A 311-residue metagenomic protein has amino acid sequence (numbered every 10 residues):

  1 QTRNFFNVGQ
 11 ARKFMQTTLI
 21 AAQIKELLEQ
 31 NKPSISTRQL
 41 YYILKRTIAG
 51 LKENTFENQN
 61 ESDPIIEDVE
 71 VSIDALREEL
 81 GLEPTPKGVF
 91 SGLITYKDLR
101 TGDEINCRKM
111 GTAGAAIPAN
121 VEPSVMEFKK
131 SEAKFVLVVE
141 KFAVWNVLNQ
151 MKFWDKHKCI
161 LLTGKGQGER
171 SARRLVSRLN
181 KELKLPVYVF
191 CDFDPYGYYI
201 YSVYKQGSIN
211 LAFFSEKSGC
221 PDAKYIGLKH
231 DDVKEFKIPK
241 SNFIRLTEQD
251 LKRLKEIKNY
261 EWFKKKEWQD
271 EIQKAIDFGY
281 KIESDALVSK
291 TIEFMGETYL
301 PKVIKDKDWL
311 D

Functional and structural regions predicted by a protein language model:
Q1-P186, P195-D311: Nucleic-acid enzyme cleavage-core boundary/entry regions
